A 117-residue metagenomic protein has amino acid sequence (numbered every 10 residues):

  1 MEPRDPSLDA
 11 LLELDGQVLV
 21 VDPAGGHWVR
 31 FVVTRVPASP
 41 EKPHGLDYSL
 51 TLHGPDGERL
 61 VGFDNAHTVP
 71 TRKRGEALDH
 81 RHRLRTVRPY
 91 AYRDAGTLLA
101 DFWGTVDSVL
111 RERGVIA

Functional and structural regions predicted by a protein language model:
E2-E76: The feature represents the first ordered module of a protein
V18, G25, H67-T68, H82 (+3 more regions): Low-complexity, compositionally biased segments
V32, F63-A66, R81, R93-A95 (+1 more regions): Surface-exposed loop/turn and secondary-structure junction residues enriched for glycine/proline
L46-Y48, R74-R93: Short, surface-exposed secondary-structure junctions/capping segments
D56-R59, D107, A117: Alpha-helical membrane insertion/targeting regions
N65-R81, V109-A117: Short, charge- and proline-biased low-complexity linear segments that act as flexible interaction/docking motifs
R85-V115: Well-ordered alpha/beta subsegment
